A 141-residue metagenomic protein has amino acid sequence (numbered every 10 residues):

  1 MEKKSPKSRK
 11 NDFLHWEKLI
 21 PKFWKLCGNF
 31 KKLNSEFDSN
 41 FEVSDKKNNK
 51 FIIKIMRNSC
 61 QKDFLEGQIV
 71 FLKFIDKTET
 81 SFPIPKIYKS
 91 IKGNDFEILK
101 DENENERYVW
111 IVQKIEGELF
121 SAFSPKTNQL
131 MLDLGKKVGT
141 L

Functional and structural regions predicted by a protein language model:
M1-F30: Juxta-kinase regulatory segment immediately upstream of eukaryotic protein kinase catalytic domains
K4-R9, E42, M56, E116: Residue-level detector of intrinsically disordered/flexible regions characterized by low predicted structural confidence
K7, N11, K31, D63 (+1 more regions): Residue-level detector of secondary-structure boundary/capping sites
K10-F13, F41-D45, W110-I111: Short hydrophobic/aromatic-rich motifs at helix boundaries and adjacent loops
D12-F13, F23-W24, N34-E36, G67-V70 (+1 more regions): Short amphipathic alpha-helical surface micro-motifs
H15-L19, S39, V70-F74: Residue-level detector of alpha-helical secondary structure
K22-K46: ATP-binding glycine-rich phosphate-binding loop
K46-L141: ATP-binding pocket architecture of kinase catalytic cores
